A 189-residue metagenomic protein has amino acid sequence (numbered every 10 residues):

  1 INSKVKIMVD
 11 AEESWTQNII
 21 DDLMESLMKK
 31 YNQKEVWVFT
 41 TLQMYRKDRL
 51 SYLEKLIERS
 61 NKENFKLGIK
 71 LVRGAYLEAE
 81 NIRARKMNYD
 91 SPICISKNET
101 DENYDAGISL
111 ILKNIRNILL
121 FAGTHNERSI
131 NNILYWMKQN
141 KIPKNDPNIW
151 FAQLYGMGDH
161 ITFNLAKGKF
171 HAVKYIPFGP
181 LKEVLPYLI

Functional and structural regions predicted by a protein language model:
I1-I189: Positively charged, amphipathic and often flexible ligand-engagement surfaces
